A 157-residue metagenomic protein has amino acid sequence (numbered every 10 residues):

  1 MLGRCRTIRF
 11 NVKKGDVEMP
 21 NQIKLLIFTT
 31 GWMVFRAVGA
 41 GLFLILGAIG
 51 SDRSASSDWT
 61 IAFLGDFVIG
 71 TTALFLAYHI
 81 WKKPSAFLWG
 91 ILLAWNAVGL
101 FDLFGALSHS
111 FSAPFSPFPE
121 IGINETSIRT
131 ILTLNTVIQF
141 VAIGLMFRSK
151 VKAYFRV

Functional and structural regions predicted by a protein language model:
I8-A37, S149, Y154: Cytosolic juxtamembrane helix and N-cap/initiation of the first transmembrane helix
F28, T130-V157: Membrane-water interface at the C-terminal end of transmembrane alpha helices
W32-V68: Hydrophobic transmembrane helix segments
R36-G47, V98-A113: C-terminal TM-helix exit segments that contain a strictly Trp-centered aromatic cap at the helix terminus
L64, E120-I138: Individual transmembrane alpha-helices with interfacial aromatic-anchor signatures
V68-I80, A142-L145: Alpha-helical transmembrane segments in multipass membrane proteins, preferentially the mid-helix core
A77-L100: Loop-to-transmembrane helix junctions at the membrane interface
